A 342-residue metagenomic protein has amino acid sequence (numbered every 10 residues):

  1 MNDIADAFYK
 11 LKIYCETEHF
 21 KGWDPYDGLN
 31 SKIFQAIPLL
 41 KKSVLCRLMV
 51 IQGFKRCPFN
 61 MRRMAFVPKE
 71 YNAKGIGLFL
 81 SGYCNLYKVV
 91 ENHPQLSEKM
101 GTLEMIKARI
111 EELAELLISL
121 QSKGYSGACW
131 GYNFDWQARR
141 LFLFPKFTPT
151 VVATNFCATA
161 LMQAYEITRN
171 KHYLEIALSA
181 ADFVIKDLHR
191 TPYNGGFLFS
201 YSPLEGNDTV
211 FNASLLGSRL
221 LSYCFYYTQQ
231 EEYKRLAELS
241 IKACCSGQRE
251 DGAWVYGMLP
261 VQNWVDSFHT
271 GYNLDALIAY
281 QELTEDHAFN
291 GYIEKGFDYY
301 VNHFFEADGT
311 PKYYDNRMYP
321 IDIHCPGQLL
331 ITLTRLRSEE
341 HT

Functional and structural regions predicted by a protein language model:
M1-E340: Glycan-recognition and catalytic cores of secretory/periplasmic carbohydrate-active enzymes
